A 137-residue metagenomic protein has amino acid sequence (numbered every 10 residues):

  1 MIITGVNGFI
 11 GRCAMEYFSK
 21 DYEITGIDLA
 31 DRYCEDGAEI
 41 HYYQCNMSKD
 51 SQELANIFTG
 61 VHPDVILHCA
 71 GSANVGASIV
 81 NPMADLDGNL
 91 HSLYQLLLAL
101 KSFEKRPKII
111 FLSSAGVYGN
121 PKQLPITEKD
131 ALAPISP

Functional and structural regions predicted by a protein language model:
M1-K20: N-terminal Rossmann NAD(P)H-binding glycine-rich loop of SDR-like oxidoreductase domains
T4, I27, I66-A70, I109-A115: SDR active-site strand-loop-helix element
Y22-D31: Conserved glycine-rich Rossmann-like NAD(P)H-binding loop of the short-chain dehydrogenase/reductase
D31-E39: Short loop/helix-cap segments at secondary-structure boundaries that form the rim of catalytic
A38-D50: Rossmann-fold cofactor-recognition segment
S51-G88: NAD(P)H-binding glycine-rich loop region in Rossmannoid oxidoreductase-like domains and their noncatalytic homologs
G71, L86-L93, L97-L100, I110: Short alpha-helix in the Rossmann-fold core of NAD(P)-dependent oxidoreductases
V80-M83, D87-Q95, V117-P137: Catalytic helix-loop patch of NAD(P)-dependent Rossmann-fold dehydrogenases
